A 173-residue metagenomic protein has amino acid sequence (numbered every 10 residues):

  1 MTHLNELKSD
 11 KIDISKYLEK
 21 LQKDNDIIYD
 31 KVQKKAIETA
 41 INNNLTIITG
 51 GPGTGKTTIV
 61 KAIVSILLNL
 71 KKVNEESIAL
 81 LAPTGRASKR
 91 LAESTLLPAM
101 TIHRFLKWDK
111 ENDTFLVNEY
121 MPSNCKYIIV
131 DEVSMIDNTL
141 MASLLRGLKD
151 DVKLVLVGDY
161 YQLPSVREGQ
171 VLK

Functional and structural regions predicted by a protein language model:
M1-K173: Conserved ATP-binding/catalytic motifs of P-loop helicase motor domains
